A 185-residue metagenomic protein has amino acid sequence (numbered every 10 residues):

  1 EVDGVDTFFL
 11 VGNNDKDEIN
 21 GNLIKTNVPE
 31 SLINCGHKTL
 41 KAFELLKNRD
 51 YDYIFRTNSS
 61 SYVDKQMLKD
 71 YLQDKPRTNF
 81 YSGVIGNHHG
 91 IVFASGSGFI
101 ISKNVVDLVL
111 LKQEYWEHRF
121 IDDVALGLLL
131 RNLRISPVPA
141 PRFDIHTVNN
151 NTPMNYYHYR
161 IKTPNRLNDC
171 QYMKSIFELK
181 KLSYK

Functional and structural regions predicted by a protein language model:
E1-T7: Short, acidic, metal-binding catalytic loop of nucleotide-sugar glycosyltransferases
T7, S97-I100, L128: Conserved, well-structured core segments
F8-D52, Y62-M67, H88-H89: Active-site-proximal specificity loops/subdomain of glycosyltransferases
K38-K41, M67, I100, N104 (+1 more regions): Acidic, Ser/Thr-rich intrinsically disordered and amphipathic helical segments
Y51, D64-Q66, G90, A94-L111: Conserved nucleotide-sugar donor-binding and metal-coordinating catalytic region shared by glycosyltransferases
Y53-T57: Short aromatic-hydrophobic micro-motifs that form the base-stacking/packing surface for donor nucleotide recognition
S61-I91: Conserved donor-nucleotide/metal-binding helix-loop-beta segment in metal-dependent transferases, i.e., the alpha-helix
W116-K185: C-terminal catalytic/acceptor-binding lobe
